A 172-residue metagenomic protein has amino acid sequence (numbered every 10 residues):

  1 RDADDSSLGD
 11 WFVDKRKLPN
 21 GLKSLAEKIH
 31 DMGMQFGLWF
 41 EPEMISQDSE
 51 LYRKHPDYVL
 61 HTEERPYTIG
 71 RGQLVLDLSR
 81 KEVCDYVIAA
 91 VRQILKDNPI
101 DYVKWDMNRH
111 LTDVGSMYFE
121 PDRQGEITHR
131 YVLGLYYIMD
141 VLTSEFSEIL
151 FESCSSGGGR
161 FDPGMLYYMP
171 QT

Functional and structural regions predicted by a protein language model:
R1, E41-I45, N108-H110, C154-G158: Active-site beta-loop-alpha junctions enriched in small/polar residues
R1-Y86, Y102: Aromatic-lined carbohydrate-binding/catalytic grooves of carbohydrate-active enzymes
N20-D31, A89, Q93, G134-V141: Alpha-helical scaffolding segments of alpha/beta enzyme cores, especially the outer helices of TIM-barrel or partial
S46-H55, E152-T172: Substrate-binding cleft/loops of secretory-pathway carbohydrate-active enzymes
T68-L78, P121-I127, Q171-T172: Short beta-alpha connecting loops at secondary-structure transitions that line or flank enzyme active sites
L76-D106, G134, L142: An active-site-proximal structural segment forming one wall of the substrate-binding cleft that immediately precedes
P99-D101, F146, Y167-Q171: Glycine-enriched alpha-helix->loop->beta-strand junction motifs that scaffold or abut catalytic
H129-S153, G157: Repeat-solenoid scaffold signature
